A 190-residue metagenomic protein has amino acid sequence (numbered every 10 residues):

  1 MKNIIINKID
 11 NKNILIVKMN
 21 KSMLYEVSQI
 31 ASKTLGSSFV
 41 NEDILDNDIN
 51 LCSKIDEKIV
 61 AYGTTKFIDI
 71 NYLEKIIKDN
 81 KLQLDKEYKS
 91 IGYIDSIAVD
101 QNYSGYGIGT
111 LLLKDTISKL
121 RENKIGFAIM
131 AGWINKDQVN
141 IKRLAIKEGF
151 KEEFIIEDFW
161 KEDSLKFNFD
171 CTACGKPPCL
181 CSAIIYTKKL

Functional and structural regions predicted by a protein language model:
K8-V27: A short beta-loop-alpha structural element at the N-terminal edge of CoA-dependent acyl/N-acetyltransferase catalytic
S28-I70, K81-Q83: Active-site rim helix/loop that mediates acceptor-substrate recognition in acyltransferases
D48-C52, Y62, I91, S96 (+1 more regions): Short hydrophobic/aromatic beta-strand element in the GNAT-like acyltransferase core that lines or flanks the acyl-donor
T64-S96, E157-P177: Conserved acyl-donor/pantetheine-binding loop and adjacent beta-alpha core of acyl/acetyltransferases and related
I91, L120-K136: Conserved GNAT acetyl-CoA-binding A-motif
V99, G105-S118, R143: Conserved acetyl-CoA-binding loop-helix of GNAT-fold acetyltransferases
M130-K142, E157-E162: Conserved beta-strand-loop-alpha-helix junction that forms the acyl-donor binding cleft
L144-F154: Conserved acetyl-CoA-binding loop of GNAT-fold acetyltransferases
